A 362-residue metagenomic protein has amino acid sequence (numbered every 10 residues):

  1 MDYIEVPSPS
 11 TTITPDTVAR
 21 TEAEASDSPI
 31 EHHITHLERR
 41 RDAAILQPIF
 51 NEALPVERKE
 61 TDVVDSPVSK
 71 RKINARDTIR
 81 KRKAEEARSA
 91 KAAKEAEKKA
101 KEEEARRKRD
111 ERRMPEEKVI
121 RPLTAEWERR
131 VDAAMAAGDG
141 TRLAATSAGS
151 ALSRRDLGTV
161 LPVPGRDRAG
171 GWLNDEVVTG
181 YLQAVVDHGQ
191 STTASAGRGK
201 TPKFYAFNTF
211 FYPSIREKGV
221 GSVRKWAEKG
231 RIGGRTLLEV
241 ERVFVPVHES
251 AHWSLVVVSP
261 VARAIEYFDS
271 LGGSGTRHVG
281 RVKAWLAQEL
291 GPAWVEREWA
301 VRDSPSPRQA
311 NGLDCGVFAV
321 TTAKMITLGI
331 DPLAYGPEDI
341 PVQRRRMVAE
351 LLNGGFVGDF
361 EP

Functional and structural regions predicted by a protein language model:
M1-E5: Fungal N-terminal intrinsically disordered, low-complexity regulatory regions
V6-I13: Long, low-complexity, serine/threonine-rich intrinsically disordered regions
T14-S254, V258, R263: Cysteine protease catalytic domains with a Cys-His-Asp triad
T35, R216-P362: Cysteine protease-like catalytic core of ubiquitin/ubiquitin-like
